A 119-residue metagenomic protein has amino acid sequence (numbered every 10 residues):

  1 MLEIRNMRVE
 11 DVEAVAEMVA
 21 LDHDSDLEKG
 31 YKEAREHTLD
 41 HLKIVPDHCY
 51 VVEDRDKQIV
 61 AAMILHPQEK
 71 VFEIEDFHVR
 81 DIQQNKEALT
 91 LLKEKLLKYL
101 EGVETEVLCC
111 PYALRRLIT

Functional and structural regions predicted by a protein language model:
M1-E33: Short amphipathic alpha-helix that is part of the acyltransferase structural core
A14-M18, H37, L91, K95: Alpha-helical elements of Rossmann-like donor-binding domains used by nucleotide-donor carbohydrate transfer enzymes
E28-C49: Active-site rim helix/loop that mediates acceptor-substrate recognition in acyltransferases
V51, K57-H66, E73: Conserved beta-strand in the GNAT
K70-I82: Conserved acetyl-CoA binding element of GNAT-fold acetyltransferases
Q84-Y99: Conserved acetyl-CoA-binding loop-helix of GNAT-fold acetyltransferases
L100-Y112: Conserved GNAT acetyl-CoA-binding A-motif
P111-T119: Conserved active-site alpha-helix within GNAT-family acetyltransferase domains
